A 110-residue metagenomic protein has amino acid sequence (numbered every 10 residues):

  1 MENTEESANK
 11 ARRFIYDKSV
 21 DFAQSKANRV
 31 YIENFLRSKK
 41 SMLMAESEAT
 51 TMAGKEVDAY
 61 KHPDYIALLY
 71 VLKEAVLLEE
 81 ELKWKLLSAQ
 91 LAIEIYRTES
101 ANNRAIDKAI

Functional and structural regions predicted by a protein language model:
M1-E5, A105-I110: Short acidic DE-rich linear segments
M1-V20: Short, charge-rich amphipathic alpha-helices with coiled-coil/heptad character
T4, K18, M52, L68 (+1 more regions): Generic alpha-helix initiation/capping and coil-helix boundary signal
A11-R12, H62, T98-I106: Short A/G/S/P-biased low-complexity tracts
F22, A27-V57: Extended alpha-helical coiled-coil "stalk/arm" regions that act as elongated linkers or oligomerization scaffolds
K26-R29, E33, Y70-N103: Long amphipathic alpha-helical coiled-coil segments
E48-L78: Short, glycine/alanine-rich amphipathic alpha-helical segment that often forms an alpha-turn-alpha hairpin
